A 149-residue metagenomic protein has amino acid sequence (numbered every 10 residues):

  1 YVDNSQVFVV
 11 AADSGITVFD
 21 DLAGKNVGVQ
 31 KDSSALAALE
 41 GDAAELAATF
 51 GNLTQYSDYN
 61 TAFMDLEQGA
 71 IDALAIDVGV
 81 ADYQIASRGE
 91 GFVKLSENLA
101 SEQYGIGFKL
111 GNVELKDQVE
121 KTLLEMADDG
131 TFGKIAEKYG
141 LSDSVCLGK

Functional and structural regions predicted by a protein language model:
V2-V10, V78, D82, A86-L124 (+1 more regions): Periplasmic-binding protein-like
N4, A12, Q30-S33, D58-Y59 (+2 more regions): Beta->alpha turn/N-cap motifs
V7-V9, N26-G28, N52-Q55, G105-G107: Soluble periplasmic/extracytoplasmic beta-strand elements of cell-envelope proteins
F8, L22, L39, L66 (+3 more regions): Residue-level signal for nonpolar/aromatic packing positions in well-ordered secondary structure
V10-V27: Flexible hinge/capping segments at coil-to-helix
D20-A23, G41-A44, T54, D58-A75 (+2 more regions): Short helices/loops that flank or line small-molecule/ion binding pockets
N26, A70, G130: Conserved functional loop/turn residues at catalytic and ligand-binding sites
S34-T54, E90-L95, L124-K149: Ligand-binding clefts/hinges and TM-proximal coupling segments of bilobed small-molecule sensing domains
